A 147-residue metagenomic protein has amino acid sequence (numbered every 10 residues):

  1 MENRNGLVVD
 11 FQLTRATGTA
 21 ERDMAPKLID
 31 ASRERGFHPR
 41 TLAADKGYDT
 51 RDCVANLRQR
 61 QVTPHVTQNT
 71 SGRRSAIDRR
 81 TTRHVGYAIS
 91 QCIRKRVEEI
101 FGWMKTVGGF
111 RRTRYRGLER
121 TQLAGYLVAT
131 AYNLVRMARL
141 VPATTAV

Functional and structural regions predicted by a protein language model:
M1-V147: Anion-binding and metal-coordination hotspots
